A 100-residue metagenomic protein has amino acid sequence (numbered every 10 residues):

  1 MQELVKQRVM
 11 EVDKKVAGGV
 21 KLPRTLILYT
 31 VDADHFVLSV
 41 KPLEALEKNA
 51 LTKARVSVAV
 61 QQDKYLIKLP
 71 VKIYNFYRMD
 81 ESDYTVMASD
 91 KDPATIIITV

Functional and structural regions predicted by a protein language model:
M1-I67, M79-V100: Long, compositionally biased stretches
I73: Cys/His-coordinated zinc-finger cores
